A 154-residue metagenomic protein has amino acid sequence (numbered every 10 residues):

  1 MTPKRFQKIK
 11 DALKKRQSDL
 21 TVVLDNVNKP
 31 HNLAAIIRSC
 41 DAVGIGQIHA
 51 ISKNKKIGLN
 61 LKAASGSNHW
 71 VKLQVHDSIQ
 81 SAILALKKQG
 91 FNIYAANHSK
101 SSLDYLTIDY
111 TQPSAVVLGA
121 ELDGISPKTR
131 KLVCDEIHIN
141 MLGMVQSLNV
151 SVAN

Functional and structural regions predicted by a protein language model:
M1-N154: Post-transcriptional modification and biogenesis factors for structured RNAs of the translation apparatus
